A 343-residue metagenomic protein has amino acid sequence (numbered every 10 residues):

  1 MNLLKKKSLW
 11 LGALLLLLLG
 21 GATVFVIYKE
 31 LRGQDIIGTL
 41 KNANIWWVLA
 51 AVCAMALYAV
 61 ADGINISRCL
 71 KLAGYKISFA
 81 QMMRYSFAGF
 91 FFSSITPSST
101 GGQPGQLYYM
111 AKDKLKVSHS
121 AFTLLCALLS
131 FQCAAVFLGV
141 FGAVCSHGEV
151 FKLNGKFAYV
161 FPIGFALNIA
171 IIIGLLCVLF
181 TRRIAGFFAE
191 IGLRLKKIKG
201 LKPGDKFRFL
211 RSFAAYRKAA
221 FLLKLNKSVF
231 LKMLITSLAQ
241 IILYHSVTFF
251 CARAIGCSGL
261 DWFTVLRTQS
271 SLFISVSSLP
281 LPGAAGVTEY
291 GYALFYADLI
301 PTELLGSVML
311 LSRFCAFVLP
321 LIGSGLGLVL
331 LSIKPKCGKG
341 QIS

Functional and structural regions predicted by a protein language model:
M1-G38, F92-L201, L281, A285-S343: Transmembrane helix-loop-helix hairpins in multi-pass inner-membrane proteins
S8-L11, N42-A50, F221-I235: Membrane-interface helix starts
Q34-N42, M110, S212-K224: A short amphipathic helical element positioned immediately N-terminal to and/or at the very start of a transmembrane
V48-V52, F87-I95, L125, F230-A239: Hydrophobic faces of transmembrane alpha-helices in multi-pass small-molecule transporters and flippases across diverse
G63-F87, C251-T268: Membrane-embedded helical hairpins/re-entrant loop segments and their flanking transmembrane helices within multi-pass
A80-G89, C126, F263-I274, L304-F314: Alpha-helical transmembrane segments of multi-pass membrane proteins
I198-Y216: Short, membrane-interfacial amphipathic segments enriched in basic
A220-I274: Transmembrane helical segments that form the transport core of multi-pass membrane transport proteins
